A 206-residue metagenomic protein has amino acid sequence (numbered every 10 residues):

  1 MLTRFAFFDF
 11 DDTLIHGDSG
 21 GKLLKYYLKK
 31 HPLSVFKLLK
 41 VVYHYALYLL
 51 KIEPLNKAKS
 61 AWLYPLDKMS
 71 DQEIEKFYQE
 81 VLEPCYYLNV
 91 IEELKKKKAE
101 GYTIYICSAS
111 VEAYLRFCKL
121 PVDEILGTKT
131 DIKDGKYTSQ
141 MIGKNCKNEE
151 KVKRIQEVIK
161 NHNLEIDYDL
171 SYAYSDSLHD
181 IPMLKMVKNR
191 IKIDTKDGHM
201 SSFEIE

Functional and structural regions predicted by a protein language model:
M1, F5, L82-E206: C-terminal cap/substrate-recognition subdomain and adjoining C-terminal extension of metal-dependent phosphatase-like
M1-L50: Active-site neighborhood of HAD-like aspartate-dependent phosphohydrolases
D12, I74, I125: A residue-level signal for conserved active-site and pocket-lining positions in enzyme catalytic cores
G17, I52, K68, N148-V152: Electropositive phosphate-/nucleotide-binding environments in soluble metabolic enzymes
L33-L39, Q72, V122, I166-D169: Short, surface-exposed acidic
Y43-D67, D123, K129-T130: Short, compositionally biased "basic patch" segments
N56-N89: Metal-dependent phosphoesterase signature
